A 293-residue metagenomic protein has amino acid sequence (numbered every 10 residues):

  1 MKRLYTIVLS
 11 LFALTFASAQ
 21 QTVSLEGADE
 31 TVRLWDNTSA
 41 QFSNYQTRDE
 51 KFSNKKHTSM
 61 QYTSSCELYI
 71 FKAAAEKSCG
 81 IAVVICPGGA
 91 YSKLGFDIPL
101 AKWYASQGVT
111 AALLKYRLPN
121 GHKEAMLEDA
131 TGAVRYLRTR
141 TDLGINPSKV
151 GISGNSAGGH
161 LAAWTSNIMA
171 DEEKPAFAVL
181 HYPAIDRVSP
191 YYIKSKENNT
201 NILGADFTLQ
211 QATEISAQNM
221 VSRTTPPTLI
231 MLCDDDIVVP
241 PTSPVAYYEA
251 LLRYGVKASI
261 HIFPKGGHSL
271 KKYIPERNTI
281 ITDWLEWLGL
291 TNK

Functional and structural regions predicted by a protein language model:
Q21-K77: N-terminal cap/lid segment of alpha/beta-hydrolase-fold proteins
F52-K55, P183-M220, P226: Mobile cap/lid helix-loop segments that gate and shape the active-site cleft of serine hydrolases
C79-G88: Short beta-strand element of the alpha/beta-hydrolase
K93-F96, L100-A101, A112-K149, K272-T279: Catalytic nucleophile-loop/oxyanion-hole region of alpha/beta-hydrolase and closely related hydrolase-like folds
G132-K194, A212: Primarily recognizes the serine-hydrolase "nucleophile elbow" in alpha/beta-hydrolase and SGNH/GDSL folds
T224, I230-L232, D236: Short beta-strand/loop motif that positions the catalytic acidic residue of the alpha/beta-hydrolase fold
I237-A246: Conserved alpha/beta-hydrolase "acid-adjacent" motif
V245-K293: C-terminal catalytic histidine-bearing segment of alpha/beta-hydrolase fold enzymes
